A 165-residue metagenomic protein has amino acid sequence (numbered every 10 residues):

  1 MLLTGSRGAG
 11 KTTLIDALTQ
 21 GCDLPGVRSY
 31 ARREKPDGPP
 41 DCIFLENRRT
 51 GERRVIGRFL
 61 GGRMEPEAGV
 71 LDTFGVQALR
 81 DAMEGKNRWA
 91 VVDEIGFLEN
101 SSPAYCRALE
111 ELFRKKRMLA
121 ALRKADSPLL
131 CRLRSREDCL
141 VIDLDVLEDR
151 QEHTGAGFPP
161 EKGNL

Functional and structural regions predicted by a protein language model:
L3: Hydrophobic anchor at the beta1->P-loop junction of P-loop NTPases
R7: The conserved Walker
K11: Conserved lysine of the Walker
D16-R63: N-terminal phosphate/diphosphate-binding loop that engages ATP/GTP or pyrophosphate donors across diverse enzyme folds
Q20-L24, K86-N87, R114-R117: Short glycine/proline-enriched coil/turn segments at helix->beta-strand junctions
L60-E110: Phosphate-binding/switch loop-helix module in NTP-utilizing enzymes
I95-L165: Replace "adjacent to P-loop NTPase cores in ATP/GTP-dependent enzymes" with "adjacent to NTP-binding cores
